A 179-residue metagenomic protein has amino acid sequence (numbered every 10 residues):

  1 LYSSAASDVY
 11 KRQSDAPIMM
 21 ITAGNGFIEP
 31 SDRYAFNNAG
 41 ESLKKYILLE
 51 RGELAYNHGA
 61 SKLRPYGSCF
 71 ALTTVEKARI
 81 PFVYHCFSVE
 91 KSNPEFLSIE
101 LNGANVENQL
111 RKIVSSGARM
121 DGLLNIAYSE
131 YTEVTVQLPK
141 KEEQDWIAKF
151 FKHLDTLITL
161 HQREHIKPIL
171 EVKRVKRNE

Functional and structural regions predicted by a protein language model:
L1-A6, Y10, A60: Single conserved hydrophobic/aromatic residue that forms the stacking wall/gate of nucleotide- or nucleobase-binding
S3, G103, Y128-Y131, Q162: ATP/adenylate-binding site constellation spanning eukaryotic-like Ser/Thr protein kinases, ABC-transporter
S4-S7, I21-L54: Sequence-specific dsDNA recognition surfaces
D8-Q13, V106: Proline-centered turn/helix-capping motifs that create local helix->coil transitions or kinks
Y10, Q137-E179: Amphipathic alpha-helical coiled-coil/heptad-repeat segments
Q13-I21, K112-I113: Short coil/turn segments at secondary-structure boundaries
K44-V106: A short beta-sheet element
K77-V83, A118-D145: A short glycine-rich beta-alpha junction/loop motif
